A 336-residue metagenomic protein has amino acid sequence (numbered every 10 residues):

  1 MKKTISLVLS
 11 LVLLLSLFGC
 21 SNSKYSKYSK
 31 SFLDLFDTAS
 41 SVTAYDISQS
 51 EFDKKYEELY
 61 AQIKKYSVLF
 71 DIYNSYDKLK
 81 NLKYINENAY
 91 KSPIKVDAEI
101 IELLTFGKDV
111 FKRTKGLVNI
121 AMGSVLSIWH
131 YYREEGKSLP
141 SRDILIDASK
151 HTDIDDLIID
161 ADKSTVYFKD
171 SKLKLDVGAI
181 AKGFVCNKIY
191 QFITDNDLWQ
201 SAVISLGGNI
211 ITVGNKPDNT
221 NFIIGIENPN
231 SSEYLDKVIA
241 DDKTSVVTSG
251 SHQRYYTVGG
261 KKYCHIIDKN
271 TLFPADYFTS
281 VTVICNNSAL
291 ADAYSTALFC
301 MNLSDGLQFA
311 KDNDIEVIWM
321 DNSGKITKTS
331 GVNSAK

Functional and structural regions predicted by a protein language model:
K2-K336: Mature catalytic core of soluble alpha/beta enzymes
